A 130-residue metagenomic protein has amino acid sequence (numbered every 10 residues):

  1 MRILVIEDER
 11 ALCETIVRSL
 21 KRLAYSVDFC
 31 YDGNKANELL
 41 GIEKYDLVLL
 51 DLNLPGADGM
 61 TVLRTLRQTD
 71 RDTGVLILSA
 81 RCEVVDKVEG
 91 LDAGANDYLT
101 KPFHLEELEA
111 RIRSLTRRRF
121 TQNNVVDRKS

Functional and structural regions predicted by a protein language model:
M1-N123: N-terminal/domain-start alpha-helical segments
V126: Catalytic core regions of nucleotide second-messenger enzymes
K129-S130: Conserved small/polar residues in nucleotide/adenosyl-binding loops
